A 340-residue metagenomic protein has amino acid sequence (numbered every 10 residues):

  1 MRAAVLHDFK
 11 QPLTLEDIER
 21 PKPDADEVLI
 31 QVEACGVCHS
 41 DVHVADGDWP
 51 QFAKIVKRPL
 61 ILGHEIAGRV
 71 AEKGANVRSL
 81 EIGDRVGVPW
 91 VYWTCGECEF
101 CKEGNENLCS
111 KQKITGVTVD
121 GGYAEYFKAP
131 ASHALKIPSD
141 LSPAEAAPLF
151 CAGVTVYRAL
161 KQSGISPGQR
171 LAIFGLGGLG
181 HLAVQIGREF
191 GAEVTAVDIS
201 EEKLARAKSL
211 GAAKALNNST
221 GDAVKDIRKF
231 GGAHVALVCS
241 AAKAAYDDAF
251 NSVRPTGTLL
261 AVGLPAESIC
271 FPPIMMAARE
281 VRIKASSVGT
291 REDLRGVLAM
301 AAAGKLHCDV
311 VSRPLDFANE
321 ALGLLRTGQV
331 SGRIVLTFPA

Functional and structural regions predicted by a protein language model:
P21-C35, P50-E99, P138-A144: Glycine-rich beta-strand-centered segment in the early N-terminal region that forms part of a ligand/cofactor-binding
Q31, E189, E201, D247-F250 (+1 more regions): C-terminal hydrophobic helical "lid"/dimerization subdomain of Rossmann-like NAD(P)H-dependent oxidoreductases
H64, W93-F174: NAD(P)H dinucleotide-binding glycine-rich loop of Rossmann-like/cofactor-binding domains, especially the beta1-alpha1
G87, H234-L237: N-terminal Rossmann-like NAD(P) cofactor-binding module of classical short-chain dehydrogenase/reductase
S139-D226: Mid-domain Rossmann-like dinucleotide-binding core that forms the NAD(H)/NADP(H) cofactor-binding site
D226-H234: A short acidic, Gly/Pro-enriched loop at the edge of an enzyme's catalytic core that lines a small-molecule cofactor
A242-D309, F338-A340: Glycine-rich phosphate-binding loop and adjacent beta-alpha segment of Rossmann(oid) nucleotide-cofactor-binding
